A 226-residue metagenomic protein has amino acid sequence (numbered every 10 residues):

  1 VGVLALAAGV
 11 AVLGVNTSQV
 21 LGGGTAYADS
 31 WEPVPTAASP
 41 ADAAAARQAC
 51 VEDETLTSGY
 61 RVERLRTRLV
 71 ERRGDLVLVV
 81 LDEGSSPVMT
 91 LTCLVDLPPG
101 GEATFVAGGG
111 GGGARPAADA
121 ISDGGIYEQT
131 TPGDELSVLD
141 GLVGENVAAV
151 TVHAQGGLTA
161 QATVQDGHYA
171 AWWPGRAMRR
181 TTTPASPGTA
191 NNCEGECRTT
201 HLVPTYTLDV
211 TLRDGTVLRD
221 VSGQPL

Functional and structural regions predicted by a protein language model:
G2-L226: Intrinsically disordered, low-complexity prosegments and terminal tails associated with secretory/extracytoplasmic
